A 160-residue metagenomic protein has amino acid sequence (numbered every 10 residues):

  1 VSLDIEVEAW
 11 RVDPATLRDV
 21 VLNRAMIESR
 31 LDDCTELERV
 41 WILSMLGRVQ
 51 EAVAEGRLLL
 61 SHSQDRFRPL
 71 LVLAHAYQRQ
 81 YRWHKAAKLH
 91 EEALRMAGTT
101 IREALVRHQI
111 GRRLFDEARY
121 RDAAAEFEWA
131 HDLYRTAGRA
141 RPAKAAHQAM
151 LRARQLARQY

Functional and structural regions predicted by a protein language model:
V1-E51, R57, R158-Q159: N-terminal alpha-helical interaction modules that lie
L31, D65, R102, D122 (+1 more regions): Structural signature of alpha-solenoid helical repeat junctions
L37-M45, A54-Q109: Alpha-helical adaptor scaffolds
V49, G56-R57, H90, F127 (+2 more regions): Inward-facing hydrophobic residues that define packing positions of alpha-helical scaffold repeats
S63, A97, Y134-A137, A157: Alpha-helical junction/boundary sensor with strong preference for TPR arrays
Y120-A140, K144-Q155: TPR/TPR-like (Sel1-like) alpha-helical repeat modules
